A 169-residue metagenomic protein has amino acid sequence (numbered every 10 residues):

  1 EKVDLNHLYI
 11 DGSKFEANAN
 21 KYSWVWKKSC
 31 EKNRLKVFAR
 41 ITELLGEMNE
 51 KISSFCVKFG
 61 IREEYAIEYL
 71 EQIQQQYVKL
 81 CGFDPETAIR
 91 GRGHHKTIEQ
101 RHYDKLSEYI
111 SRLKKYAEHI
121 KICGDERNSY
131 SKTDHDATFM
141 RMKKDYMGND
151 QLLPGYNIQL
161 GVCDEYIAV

Functional and structural regions predicted by a protein language model:
E1-V169: Polybasic low-complexity intrinsically disordered regions
